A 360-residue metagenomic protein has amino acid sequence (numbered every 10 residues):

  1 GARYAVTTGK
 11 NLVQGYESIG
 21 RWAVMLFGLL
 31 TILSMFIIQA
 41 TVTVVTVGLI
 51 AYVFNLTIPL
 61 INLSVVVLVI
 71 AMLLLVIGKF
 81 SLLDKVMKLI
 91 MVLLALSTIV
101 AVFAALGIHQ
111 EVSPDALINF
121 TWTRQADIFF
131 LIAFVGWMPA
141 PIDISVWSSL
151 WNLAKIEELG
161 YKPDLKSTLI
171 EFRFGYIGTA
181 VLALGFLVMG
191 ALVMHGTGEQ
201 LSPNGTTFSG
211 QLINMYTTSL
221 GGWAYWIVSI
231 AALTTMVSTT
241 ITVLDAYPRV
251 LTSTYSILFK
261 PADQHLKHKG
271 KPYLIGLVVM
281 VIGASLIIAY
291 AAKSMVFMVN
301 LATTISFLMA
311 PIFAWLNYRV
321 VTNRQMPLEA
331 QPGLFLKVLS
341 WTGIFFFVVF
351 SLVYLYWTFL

Functional and structural regions predicted by a protein language model:
G1-E17, L26-T41: Juxtamembrane transmembrane-helix boundary signature
G1-T7, N152-L153, I177-G210: Extracellular/periplasmic helix-exit of transmembrane alpha-helices
A23-N55, S64, M236-T254, M295 (+1 more regions): Hydrophobic transmembrane alpha-helices that form the core helical bundles of multi-pass secondary transporters
F27, I70, L93-A104, T240-V250 (+4 more regions): Hydrophobic alpha-helical segments of multi-pass membrane transport proteins
V45-V53, L68-I90, A101-V102, I287-M295 (+1 more regions): Membrane-water interface regions at transmembrane-helix termini and the short interhelical loops of multi-pass membrane
L60-V66, F174, G178, Y255-Y290: Loop-to-transmembrane helix boundary motifs in multi-pass membrane proteins
V66, L75-L106, W122, N300-A310 (+2 more regions): Membrane-interface loop-to-helix entry segments
V92-F120, L131-L150, F313-M326, S351-L360: Hydrophobic alpha-helical segments and their helix-loop junctions in multi-pass secondary transporters
